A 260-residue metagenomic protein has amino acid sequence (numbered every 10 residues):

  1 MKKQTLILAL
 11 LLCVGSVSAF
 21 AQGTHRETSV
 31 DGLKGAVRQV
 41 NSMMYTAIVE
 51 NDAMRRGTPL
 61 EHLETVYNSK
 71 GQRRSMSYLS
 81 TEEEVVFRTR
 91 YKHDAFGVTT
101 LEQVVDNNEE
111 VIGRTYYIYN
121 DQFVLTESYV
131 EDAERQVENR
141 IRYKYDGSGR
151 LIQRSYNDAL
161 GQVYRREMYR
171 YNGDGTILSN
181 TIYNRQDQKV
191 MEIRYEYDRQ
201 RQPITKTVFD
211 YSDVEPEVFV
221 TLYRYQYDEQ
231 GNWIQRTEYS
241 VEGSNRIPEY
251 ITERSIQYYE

Functional and structural regions predicted by a protein language model:
M1-T5, A21: Positively charged n-region of N-terminal signal peptides that target proteins for export
K2, L11, V30-D31: A general structural signal for short secondary-structure junctions and capping/turn motifs
T5-G15: Sec-dependent N-terminal signal peptides
S18: Phosphate-recognition beta-domain surfaces
Q22-E260: Buried hydrophobic residues that stabilize the cores of well-folded domains
